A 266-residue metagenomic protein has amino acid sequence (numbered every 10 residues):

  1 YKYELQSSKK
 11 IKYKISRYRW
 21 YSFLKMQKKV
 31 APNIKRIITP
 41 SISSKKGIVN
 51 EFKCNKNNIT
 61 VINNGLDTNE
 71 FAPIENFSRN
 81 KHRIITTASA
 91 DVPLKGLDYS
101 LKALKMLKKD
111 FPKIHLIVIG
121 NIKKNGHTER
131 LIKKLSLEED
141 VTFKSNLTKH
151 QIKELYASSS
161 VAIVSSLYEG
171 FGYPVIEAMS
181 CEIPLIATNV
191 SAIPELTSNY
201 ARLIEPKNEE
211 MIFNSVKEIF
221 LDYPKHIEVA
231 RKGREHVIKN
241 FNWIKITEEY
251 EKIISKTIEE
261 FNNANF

Functional and structural regions predicted by a protein language model:
Y1-K28: Acceptor-binding helix/loop patch of EC 2.4 sugar-transfer enzymes, predominantly nucleotide-sugar-dependent
S43, G65: Carbohydrate-associated surface elements
F77-K95, L101-L104: Conserved donor-binding/catalytic core segment of Leloir-type glycosyltransferases
T128-H150: Nucleotide-activated donor-binding/catalytic signature segment of Leloir-type glycosyltransferases, i.e., the conserved
N146, E154-S159: Short alpha-helical donor nucleotide-sugar binding micro-motif in glycosyltransferases
L167: Aromatic "clamp/platform" in nucleotide-sugar-dependent glycosyltransferases that forms part of the donor/acceptor
P184-A187: Short hydrophobic beta-strand element within catalytic cores of glycosyltransferases and related nucleotide-activated
R202-E209, E218-Y223: Conserved acidic donor-binding segment of nucleotide-sugar-dependent glycosyltransferases
